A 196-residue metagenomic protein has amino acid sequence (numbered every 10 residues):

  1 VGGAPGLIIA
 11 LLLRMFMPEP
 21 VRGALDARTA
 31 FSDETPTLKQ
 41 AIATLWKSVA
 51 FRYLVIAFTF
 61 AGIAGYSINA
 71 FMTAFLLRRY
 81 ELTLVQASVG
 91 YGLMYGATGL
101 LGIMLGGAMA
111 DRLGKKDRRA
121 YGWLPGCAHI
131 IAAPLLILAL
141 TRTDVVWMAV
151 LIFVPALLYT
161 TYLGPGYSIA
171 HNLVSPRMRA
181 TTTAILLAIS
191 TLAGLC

Functional and structural regions predicted by a protein language model:
G3-A27: C-terminal membrane-cytosol helix-exit motif in multi-pass small-molecule transporters
V21-V55, R79-L82: Juxtamembrane intracellular "pre-TM" segments in multi-pass secondary transporters
A43, R52-A61, M94, L135 (+2 more regions): Alpha-helical transmembrane segments of MFS and MFS-like solute carriers/permeases
S48-M104, L158-Y167, G194-L195: Extracytoplasmic gate region of multi-pass secondary transporters
L84-S88, P176-L186: Loop-to-transmembrane helix entry/capping segments in MFS-fold secondary transporters and related SLC/MFSD carriers
G102-R118: Helix-to-loop junctions at the C-terminal end of transmembrane segments in multipass secondary transporters
G114-K116, A170-R179: Paired intracellular helix-loop junctions of major facilitator superfamily
K116-G166: C-terminal transmembrane helical hairpin of 12-TM major facilitator-type secondary transporters
